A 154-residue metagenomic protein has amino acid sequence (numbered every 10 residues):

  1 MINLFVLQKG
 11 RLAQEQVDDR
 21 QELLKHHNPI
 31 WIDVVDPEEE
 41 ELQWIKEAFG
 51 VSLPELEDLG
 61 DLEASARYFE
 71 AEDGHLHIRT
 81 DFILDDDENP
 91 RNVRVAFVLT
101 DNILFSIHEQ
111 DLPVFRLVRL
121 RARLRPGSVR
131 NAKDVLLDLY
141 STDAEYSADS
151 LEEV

Functional and structural regions predicted by a protein language model:
M1-V154: Peripheral, non-transmembrane regulatory/ligand-interaction domains of membrane transport proteins
